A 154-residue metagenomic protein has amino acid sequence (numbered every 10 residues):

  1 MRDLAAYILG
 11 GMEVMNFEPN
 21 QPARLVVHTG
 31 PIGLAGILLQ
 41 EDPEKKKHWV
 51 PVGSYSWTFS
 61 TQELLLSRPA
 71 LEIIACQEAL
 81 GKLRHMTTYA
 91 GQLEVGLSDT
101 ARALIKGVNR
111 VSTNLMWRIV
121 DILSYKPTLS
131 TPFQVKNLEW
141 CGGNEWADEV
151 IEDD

Functional and structural regions predicted by a protein language model:
M1-V14, L115: Amphipathic alpha-helical
L4, H28, G36, W49 (+4 more regions): Mobile genetic element proteins and their domesticated derivatives, centered on retroelements and DNA transposons
G10-E13, Q21-P22, G81-K82, W117: Eukaryotic intrinsically disordered and solvent-exposed regulatory patches
P22-R24, H48, A90-V95, K126-S130: Beta-sheet entry/capping signal
G30-D42: Acidic, metal-ligating active-site segments
E41, Q77-S124: RNase H catalytic domain
E44-I74, E78, S98-V108: A short, polar/acidic, helix/strand-boundary loop motif
R110-D154: Flexible, low-complexity interdomain linkers flanking nucleic-acid-processing modules
